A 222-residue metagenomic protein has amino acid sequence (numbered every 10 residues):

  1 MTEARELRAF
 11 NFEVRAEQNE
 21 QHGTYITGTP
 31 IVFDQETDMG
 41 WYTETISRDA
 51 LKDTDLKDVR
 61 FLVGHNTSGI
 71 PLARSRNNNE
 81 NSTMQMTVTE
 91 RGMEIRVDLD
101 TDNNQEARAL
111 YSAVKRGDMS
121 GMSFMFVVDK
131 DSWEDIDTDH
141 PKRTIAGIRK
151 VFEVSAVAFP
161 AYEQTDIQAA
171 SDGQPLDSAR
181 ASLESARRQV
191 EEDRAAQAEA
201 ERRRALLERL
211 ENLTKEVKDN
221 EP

Functional and structural regions predicted by a protein language model:
M1-E184, A200, K215: Signature of dsDNA virion morphogenesis modules
E184-P222: Terminal short linear interaction segments
